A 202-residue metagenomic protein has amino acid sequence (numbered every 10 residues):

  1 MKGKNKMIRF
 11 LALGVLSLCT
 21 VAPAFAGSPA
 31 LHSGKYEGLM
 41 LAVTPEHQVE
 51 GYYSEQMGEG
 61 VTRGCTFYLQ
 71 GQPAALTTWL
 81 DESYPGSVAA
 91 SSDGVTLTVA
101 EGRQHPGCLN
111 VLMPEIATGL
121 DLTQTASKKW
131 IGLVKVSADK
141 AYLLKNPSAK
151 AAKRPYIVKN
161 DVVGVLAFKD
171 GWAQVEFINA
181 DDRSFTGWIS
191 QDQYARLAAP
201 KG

Functional and structural regions predicted by a protein language model:
K2-A12: Bacterial N-terminal signal peptides that target proteins for export
A12-V21: Bacterial N-terminal signal peptides
G27-T96, D121-Q124: Central antiparallel beta-sheet cores of small beta-barrel/beta-sandwich binding domains
P29, H47, M113-Y142, V158 (+3 more regions): SH3-family beta-barrel domains
M57-R63, C108, D181-R183: Short, cysteine-centered beta-strand-loop-beta hairpins and adjacent loop/turn segments enriched in charged/polar
G94-A126: Extended boundary segments
K145-K169, F185: SH3/SH3-like (including bacterial SH3b) beta-barrel domains that bind proline-rich motifs or cell-wall ligands
D170-Q174: Short aromatic-glycine-enriched beta-strand elements
